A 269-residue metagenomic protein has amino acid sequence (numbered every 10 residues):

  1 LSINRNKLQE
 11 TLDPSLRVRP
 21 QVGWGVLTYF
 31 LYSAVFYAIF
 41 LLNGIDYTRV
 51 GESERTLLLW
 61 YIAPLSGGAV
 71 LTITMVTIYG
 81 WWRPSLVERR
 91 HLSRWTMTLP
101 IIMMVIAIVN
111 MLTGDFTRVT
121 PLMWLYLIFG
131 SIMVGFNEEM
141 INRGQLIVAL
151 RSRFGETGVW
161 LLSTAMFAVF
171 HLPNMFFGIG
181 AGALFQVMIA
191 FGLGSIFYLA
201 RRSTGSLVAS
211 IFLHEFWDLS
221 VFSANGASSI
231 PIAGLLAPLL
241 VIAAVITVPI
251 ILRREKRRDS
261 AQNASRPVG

Functional and structural regions predicted by a protein language model:
L1-V18: Short, Lys/Arg-rich, polar N-terminal cytosolic tail immediately upstream of the first transmembrane signal-anchor
P20-T77, I101, L125-Y126, L236-V241: Alpha-helical transmembrane segments in multi-pass membrane proteins
A34-Y37, A183-L239: Functionally important transmembrane alpha-helices
F40-R49, V109-T117, L172-F176, S223-A224: Juxtamembrane "helix-exit" motif on the non-cytosolic side of transmembrane helices
R55-T56, P84-L86, L213-G269: C-terminal membrane module of polytopic membrane proteins
M103, S131, G135, E156-L172: Small-polar-interrupted transmembrane alpha-helices in polytopic inner-membrane proteins
F116-I128, F176-I189: Juxtamembrane helix-entry segments on the extracytoplasmic side of multipass membrane proteins
N137-L162, R202-S206: Membrane-interface helix/loop boundary segments of multi-pass membrane proteins
